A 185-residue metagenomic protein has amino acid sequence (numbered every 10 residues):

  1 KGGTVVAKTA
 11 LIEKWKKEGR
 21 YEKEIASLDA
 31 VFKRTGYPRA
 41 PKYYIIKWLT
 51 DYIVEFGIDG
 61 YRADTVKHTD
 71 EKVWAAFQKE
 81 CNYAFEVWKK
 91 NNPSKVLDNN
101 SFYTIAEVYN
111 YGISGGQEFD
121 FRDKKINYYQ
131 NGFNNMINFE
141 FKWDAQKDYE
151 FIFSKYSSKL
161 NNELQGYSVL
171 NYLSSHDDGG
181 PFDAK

Functional and structural regions predicted by a protein language model:
K1-D51, E55: Chitinase-like catalytic core of GlcNAc-active glycosidases
K47-Y172, D178, D183-K185: Active-site-proximal helices and loops of the catalytic beta/alpha 8
